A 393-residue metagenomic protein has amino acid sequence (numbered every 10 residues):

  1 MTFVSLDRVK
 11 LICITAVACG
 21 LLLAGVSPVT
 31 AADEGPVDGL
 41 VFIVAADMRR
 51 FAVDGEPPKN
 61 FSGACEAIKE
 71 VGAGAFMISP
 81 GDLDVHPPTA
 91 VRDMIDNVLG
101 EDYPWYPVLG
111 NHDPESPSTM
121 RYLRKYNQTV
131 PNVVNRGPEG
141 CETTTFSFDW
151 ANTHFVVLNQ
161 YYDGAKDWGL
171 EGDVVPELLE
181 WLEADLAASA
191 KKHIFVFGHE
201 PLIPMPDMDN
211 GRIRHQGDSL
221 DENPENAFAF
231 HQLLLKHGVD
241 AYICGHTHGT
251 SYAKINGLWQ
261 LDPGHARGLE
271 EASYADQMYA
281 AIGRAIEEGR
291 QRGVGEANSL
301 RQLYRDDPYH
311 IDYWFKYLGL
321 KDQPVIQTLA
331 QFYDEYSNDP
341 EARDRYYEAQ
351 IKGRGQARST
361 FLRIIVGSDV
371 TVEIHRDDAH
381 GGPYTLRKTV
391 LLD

Functional and structural regions predicted by a protein language model:
T2-T15: Bacterial N-terminal signal peptides that target proteins for export
C13-A24: Bacterial N-terminal signal peptides
A18, V29-T30: Cleavable N-terminal signal peptides
T30-V91: N-terminal active-site segment of His-dependent metallophosphoesterases
D47, G81-D82, G110-N111, H199 (+1 more regions): Active-site glycine-centered loops adjacent to acidic/histidine catalytic or metal-binding residues that shape
P88-A190, I213-E225, A229-A241, G249-R284 (+2 more regions): Extended active-site neighborhood of metal-dependent phosphoesterases/phosphodiesterases
N159-Q160, F197-L202, H246-T247, H375-R376: Short, well-ordered beta-to-alpha junction loops that form the rim of enzyme active sites and present histidine/acidic
S189-N210: Short acidic, glycine-rich surface-loop motifs adjacent to enzyme active sites
